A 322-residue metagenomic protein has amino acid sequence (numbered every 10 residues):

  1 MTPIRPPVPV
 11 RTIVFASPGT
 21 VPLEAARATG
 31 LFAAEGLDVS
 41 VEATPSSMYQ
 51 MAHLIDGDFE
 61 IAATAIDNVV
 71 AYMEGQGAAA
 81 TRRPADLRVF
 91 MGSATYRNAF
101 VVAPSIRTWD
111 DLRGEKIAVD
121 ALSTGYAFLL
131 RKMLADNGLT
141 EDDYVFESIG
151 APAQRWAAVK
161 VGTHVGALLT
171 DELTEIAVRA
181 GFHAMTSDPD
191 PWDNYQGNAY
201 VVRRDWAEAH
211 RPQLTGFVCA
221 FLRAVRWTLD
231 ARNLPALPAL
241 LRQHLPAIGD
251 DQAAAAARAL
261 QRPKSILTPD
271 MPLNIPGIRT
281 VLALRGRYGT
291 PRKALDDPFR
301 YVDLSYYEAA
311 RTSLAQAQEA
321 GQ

Functional and structural regions predicted by a protein language model:
T2-T140, F146-I149, V165-D171, N194: Short, glycine-/small- and polar/acidic-enriched structural segments that line small-molecule recognition paths
G30, A52, D110, F128-R131 (+7 more regions): Solvent-exposed, polar/charged alpha-helical surfaces in well-ordered, non-transmembrane soluble domains, broadly
S40, M48, A254-R262, L295-A309: Short linear loop/turn motifs
G77, Q154, K160-P246: Pocket-lining segment of extracytoplasmic ligand-binding domains
L87, G92-F100, F182-H183, Q196-Y200 (+2 more regions): Small-molecule pocket liners
H210-K293: Secondary-structure end/capping motifs
L282-Q322: Conserved C-terminal helix/tail region of periplasmic/extracytoplasmic solute-binding proteins
